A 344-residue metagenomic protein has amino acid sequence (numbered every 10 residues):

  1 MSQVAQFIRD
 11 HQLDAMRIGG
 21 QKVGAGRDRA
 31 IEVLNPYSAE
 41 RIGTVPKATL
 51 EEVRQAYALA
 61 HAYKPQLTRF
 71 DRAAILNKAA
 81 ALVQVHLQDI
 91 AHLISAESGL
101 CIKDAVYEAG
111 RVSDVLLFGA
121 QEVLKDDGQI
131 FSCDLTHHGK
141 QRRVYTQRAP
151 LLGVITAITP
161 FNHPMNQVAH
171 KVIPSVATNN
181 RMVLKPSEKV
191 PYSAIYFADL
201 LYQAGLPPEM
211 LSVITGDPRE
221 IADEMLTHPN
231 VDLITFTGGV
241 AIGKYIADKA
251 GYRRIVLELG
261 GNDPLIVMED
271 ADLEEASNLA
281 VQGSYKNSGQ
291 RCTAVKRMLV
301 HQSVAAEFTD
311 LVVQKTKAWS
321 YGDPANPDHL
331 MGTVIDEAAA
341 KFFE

Functional and structural regions predicted by a protein language model:
M1-T44, A74, K78, D126-I158 (+1 more regions): Terminal low-complexity tails and localization/encapsulation signals of metabolic enzymes
A39, R72, I94, L116 (+6 more regions): Residue-level signal for inorganic ion chemistry
I42-D127: Glycine-rich loop-to-alpha-helix module at the N-terminal edge of alpha/beta enzyme cores
Y57, A73-A80, A91, S113 (+6 more regions): Hydrophobic face of alpha-helices
K78, L82, H86-D89, Y196 (+4 more regions): Generic non-transmembrane alpha-helical segments
L93-L100, F131-H138, N326-G332: Short linear capping/connector segments at secondary-structure termini
G128-E275: Rossmann-like NAD(P) dinucleotide-binding subdomain of oxidoreductase/dehydrogenase enzymes
A241-E344: ALDH superfamily catalytic-core signature
